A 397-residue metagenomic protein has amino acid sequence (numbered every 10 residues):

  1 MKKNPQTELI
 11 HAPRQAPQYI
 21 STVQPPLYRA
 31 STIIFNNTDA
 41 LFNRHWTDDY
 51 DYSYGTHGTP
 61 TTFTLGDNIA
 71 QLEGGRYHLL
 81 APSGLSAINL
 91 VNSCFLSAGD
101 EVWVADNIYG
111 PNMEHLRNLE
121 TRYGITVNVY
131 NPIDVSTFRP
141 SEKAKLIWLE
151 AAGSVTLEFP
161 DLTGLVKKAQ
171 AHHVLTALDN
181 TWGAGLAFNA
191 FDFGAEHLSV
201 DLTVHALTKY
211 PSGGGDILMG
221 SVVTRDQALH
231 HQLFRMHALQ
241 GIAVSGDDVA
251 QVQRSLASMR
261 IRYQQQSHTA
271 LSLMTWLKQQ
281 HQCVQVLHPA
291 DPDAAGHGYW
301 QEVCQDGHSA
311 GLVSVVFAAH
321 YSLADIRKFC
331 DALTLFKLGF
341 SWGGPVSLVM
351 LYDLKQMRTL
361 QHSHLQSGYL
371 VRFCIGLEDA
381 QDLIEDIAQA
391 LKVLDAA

Functional and structural regions predicted by a protein language model:
M1-Y28: Short conserved active-site loop signatures built around small residues
Q6, Y19, N36-N37, L41 (+4 more regions): Active-site C-terminal subdomain of aminotransferase-like
L9-Q15, H78-Q279, L287: Conserved PLP-enzyme active-site core in the AAT-like
L27-A30, S314: Short hydrophobic-aromatic micro-motifs
T32, N37-N89, P111-N118: Conserved N-terminal alpha-helix of the aminotransferase class I/II PLP-enzyme fold
N68, N189-A190, K328: Well-formed, non-transmembrane alpha-helical positions, independent of function
R76, R117, T126-N128, I133 (+3 more regions): PLP-dependent enzyme catalytic core of the Aspartate aminotransferase-like
S93-C94, G298-D306, T359-L365: Short, flexible, solvent-exposed loop/turn segments with mixed acidic/basic and small polar residues
